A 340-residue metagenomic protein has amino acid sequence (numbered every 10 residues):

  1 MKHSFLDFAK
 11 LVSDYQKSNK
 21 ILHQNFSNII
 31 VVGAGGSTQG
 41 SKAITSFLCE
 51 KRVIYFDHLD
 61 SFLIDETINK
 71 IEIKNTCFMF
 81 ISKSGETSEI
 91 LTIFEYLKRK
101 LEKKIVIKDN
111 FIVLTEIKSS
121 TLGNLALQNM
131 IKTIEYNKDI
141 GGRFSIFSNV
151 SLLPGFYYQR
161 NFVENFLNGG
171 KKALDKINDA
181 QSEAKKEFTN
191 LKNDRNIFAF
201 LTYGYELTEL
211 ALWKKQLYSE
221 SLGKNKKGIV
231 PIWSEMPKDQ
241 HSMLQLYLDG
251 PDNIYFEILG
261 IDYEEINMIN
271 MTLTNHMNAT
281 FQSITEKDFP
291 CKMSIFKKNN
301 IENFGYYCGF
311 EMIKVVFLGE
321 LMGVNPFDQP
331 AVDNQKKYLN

Functional and structural regions predicted by a protein language model:
M1-S27, F317-N325, Q329, Y338-L339: Cofactor-/ligand-binding subdomain signature composed of acidic, glycine-rich, tryptophan-containing flexible loops
D14-K17, I105-E257, D328, V332-N340: Active-site phosphate/pyrophosphate-binding segments
N25-K176: Glycine-rich phosphate-binding loops that contact phosphosugars or nucleotide phosphates
V31, F78-F80, V113, F200 (+2 more regions): Structural beta-sheet core signal
I44-V53, R99-K100, L217-G228, S283-K287: Short helix-loop-beta junction
S82-T87, F156-R160, E206, D262-E264 (+2 more regions): A generic structural motif
I232-N303: Helicase-primase coupling helices
P290, F296-Y338: Internal helix-turn-beta structural module
